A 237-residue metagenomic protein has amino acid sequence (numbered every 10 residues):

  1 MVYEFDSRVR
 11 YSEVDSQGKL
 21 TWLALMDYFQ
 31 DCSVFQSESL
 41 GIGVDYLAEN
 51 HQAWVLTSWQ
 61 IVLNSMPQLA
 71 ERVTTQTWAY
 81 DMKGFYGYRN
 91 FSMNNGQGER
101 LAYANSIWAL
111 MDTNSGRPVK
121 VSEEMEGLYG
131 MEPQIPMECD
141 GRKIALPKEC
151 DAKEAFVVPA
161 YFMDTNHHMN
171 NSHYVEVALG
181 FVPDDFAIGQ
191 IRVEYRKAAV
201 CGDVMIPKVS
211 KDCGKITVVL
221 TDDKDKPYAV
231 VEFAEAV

Functional and structural regions predicted by a protein language model:
M1-L56, Y103-N105, L110-G189: Hot-dog-fold acyl-thioester-processing enzymes
Y3-E4, S58-A145, A199-D203, S210-V237: HotDog/MaoC-like acyl-thioester-processing domains
H51-M66, F186-A198: Small beta-barrel nucleic-acid-binding modules, principally OB-folds
C150-A234: Acidic/His-leaning functional-site neighborhoods
